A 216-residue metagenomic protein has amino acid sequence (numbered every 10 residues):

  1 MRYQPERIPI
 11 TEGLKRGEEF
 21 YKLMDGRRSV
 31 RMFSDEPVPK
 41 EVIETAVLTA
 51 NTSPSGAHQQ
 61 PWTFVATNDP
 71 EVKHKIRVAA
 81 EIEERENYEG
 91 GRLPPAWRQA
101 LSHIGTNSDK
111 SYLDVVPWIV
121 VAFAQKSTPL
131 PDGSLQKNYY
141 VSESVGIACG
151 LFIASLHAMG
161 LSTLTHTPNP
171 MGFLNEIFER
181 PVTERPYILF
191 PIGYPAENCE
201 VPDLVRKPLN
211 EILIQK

Functional and structural regions predicted by a protein language model:
M1-V30, S34-V42, K75, G90: N-terminal accessory segments that position/regulate proteins before the catalytic core
R2-R16, N107, I188-K216: C-terminal helix-cap and adjacent tail motif
R27, A46-A50, V120, K126-I177: Small-aliphatic-rich amphipathic alpha-helix that forms the alpha element of a beta-alpha
T49-N51, H103-S108, L174-E176, C199: Glycine-rich, charged/polar anion/phosphate-binding loops that engage phosphate groups from diverse ligands
N51-H58: Glycine-rich phosphate/pyrophosphate-binding beta-alpha loops
H58-P61, D114-V116, R185: Short, basic and Ser/Thr-rich N-terminal targeting/leader segments
A66-V145: Glycine/small-residue-rich phosphate/adenosyl-binding loop
R85-L93, E179-V201: A glycine-rich helix N-cap at a beta->alpha junction
